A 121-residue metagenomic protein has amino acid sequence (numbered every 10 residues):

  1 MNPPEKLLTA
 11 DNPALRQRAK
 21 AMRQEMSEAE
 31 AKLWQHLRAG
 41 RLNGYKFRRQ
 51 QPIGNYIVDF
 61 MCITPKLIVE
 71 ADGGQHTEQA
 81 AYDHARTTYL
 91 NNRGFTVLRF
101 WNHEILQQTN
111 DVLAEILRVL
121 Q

Functional and structural regions predicted by a protein language model:
M1-Y45, Q121: Solvent-exposed, charged helical/coil patches that constitute nucleic-acid or partner-interaction surfaces
M22, M26, Q51-L120: Basic, amphipathic alpha-helical patches used to engage nucleic acids or provide basic targeting signals, exemplified
